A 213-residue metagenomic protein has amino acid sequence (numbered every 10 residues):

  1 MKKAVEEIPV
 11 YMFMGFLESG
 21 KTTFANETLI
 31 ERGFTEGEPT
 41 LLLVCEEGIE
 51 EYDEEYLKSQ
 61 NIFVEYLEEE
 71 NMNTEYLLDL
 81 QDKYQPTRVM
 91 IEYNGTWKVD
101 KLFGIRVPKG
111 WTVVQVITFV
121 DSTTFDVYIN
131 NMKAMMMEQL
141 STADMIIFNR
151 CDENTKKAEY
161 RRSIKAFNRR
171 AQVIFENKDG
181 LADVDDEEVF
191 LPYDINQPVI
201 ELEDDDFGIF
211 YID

Functional and structural regions predicted by a protein language model:
K2, M145, N154-D213: C-terminal accessory "lid"/substrate-recognition subdomains
K2-M14, E18-Q115, F119-D126: Nucleotide-state-sensitive switch-loop elements of NTP-binding domains
I30-E31, Q60-V64, G110-W111, M135-Q139 (+2 more regions): Short, low-complexity, polar/charged sequence segments that are solvent-exposed and flexible
V64-L67, W111-V120, S141, N177-L181 (+1 more regions): Short, Lys/Arg-enriched charge-dense amphipathic segments
Y93-N168, Q172-E176: Phosphate/Mg2+-binding loops and adjacent switch elements in nucleotide/diphosphate-handling enzyme cores
